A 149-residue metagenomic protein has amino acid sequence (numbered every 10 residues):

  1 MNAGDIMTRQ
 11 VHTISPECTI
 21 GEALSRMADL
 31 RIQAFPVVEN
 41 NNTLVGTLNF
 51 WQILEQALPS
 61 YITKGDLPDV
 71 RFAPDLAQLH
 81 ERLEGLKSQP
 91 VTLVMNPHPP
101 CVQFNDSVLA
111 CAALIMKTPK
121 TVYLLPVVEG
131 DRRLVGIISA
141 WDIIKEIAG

Functional and structural regions predicted by a protein language model:
M1-V11, F50-P100, A112-T118, L134 (+1 more regions): Tandem CBS (Bateman) regulatory domains
A3-L44, T63, V70-R71, I144-E146: Amphipathic repeat-derived elements
Q10-V11, I20, L44, P99 (+3 more regions): Short glycine/proline-centered loop/turn elements that form peptide/ligand docking sites
I14-R31, V38, A57, L83-E84 (+4 more regions): The conserved cystathionine-beta-synthase
M27, F35-Q52, I115-P119, L125-W141: A glycine-centered beta-loop-beta connector
